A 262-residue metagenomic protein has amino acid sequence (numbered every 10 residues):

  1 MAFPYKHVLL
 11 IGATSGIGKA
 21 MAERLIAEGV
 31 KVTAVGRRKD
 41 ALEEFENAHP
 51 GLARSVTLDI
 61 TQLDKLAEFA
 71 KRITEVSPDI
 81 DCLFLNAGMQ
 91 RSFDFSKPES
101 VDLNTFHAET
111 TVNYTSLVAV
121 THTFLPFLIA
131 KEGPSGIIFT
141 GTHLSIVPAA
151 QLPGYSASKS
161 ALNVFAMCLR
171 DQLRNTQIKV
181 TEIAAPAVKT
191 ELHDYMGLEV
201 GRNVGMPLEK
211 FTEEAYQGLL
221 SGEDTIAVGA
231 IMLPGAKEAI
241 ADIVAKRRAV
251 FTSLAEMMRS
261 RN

Functional and structural regions predicted by a protein language model:
G12-S15: Conserved glycine-rich cofactor-binding loop
E28-E44: Conserved glycine-rich Rossmann-like NAD(P)H-binding loop of the short-chain dehydrogenase/reductase
H49-D64: Rossmann-fold cofactor-recognition segment
T74, Q90-H107, Q151: Conserved mid-core segment of classical short-chain dehydrogenase/reductases
T121, S158: Active-site helix of classical SDR
T142: Residue(s) in the substrate-gating loop at a strand-loop-helix junction that position the organic substrate next
E182, D194, L198-E238: C-terminal helical subdomain
